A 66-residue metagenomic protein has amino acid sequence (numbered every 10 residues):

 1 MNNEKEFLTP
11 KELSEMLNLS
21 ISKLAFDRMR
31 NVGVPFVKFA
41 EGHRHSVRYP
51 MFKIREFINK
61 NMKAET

Functional and structural regions predicted by a protein language model:
M1-E6: A detector for short, charged/polar N-terminal pre-domain segments
F7, A25, A40, K63-E65: Residue-level detector of intrinsically disordered/flexible regions characterized by low predicted structural confidence
F7, R48-Y49: Short aromatic/basic micro-patch
P10: Helix-turn-helix DNA-binding elements, focusing on the entry/boundary residues of the two helices that contact DNA
L13: Hydrophobic adenine-recognition pocket in adenosine-nucleotide-binding enzymes
M16-R48: Major-groove DNA-recognition helix of helix-turn-helix-type DNA-binding domains
M51-T66: A short, Lys/Arg-enriched interface patch at domain edges and termini
